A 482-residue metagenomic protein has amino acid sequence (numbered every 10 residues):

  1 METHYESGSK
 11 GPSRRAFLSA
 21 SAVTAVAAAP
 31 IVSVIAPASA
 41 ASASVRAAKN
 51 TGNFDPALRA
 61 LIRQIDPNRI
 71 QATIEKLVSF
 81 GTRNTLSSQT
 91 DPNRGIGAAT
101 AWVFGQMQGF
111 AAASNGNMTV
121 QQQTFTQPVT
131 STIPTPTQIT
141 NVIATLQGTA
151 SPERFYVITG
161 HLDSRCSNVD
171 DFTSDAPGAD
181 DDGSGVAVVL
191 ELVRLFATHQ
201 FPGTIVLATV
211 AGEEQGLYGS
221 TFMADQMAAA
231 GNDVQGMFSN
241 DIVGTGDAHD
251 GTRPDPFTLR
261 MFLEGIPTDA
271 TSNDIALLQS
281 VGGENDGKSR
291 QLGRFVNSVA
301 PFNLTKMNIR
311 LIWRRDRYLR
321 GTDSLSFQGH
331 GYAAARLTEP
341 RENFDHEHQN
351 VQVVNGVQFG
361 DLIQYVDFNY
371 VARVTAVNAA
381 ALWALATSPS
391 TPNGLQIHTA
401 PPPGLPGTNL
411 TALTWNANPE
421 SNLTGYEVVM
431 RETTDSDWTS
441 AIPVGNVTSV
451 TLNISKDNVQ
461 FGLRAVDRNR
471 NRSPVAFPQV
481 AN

Functional and structural regions predicted by a protein language model:
M1-A16, A20-S39: N-terminal secretory signal peptides
R69-Q147: A non-catalytic alpha/beta surface segment that caps or lines the substrate-entry region of metallo-dependent hydrolase
V78, V243-F262, L311-P389: Active-site-adjacent mobile loop/cap segments within catalytic or ligand-binding domains
A144, I158, S164, V169-L217 (+1 more regions): Alpha-helical metal-binding/catalytic segments enriched in His/Glu/Asp
V210-T322, H330: Metal-dependent peptidase/peptidase-like ectodomains
N409-S421: Conserved aromatic anchor
L452-N471: Beta-strand-rich modules
R468-N482: Extracellular fibronectin type III
